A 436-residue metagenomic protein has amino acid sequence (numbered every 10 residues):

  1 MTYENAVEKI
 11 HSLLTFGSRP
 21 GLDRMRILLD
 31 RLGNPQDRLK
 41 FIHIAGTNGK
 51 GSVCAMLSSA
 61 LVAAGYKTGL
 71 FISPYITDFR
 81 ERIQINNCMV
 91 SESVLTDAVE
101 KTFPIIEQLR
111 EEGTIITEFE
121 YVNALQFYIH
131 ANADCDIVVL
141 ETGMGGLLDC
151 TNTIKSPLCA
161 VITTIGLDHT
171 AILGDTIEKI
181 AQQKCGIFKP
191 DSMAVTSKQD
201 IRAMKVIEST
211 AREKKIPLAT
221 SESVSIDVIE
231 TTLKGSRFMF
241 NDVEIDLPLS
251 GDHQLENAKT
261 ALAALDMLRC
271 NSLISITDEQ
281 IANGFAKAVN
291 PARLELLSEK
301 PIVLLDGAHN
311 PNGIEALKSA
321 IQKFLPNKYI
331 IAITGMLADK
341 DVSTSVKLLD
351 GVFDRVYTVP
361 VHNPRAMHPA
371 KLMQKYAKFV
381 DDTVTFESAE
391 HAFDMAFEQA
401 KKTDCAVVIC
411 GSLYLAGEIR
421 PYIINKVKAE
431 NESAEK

Functional and structural regions predicted by a protein language model:
M1-G46, V53-Y66, F71, R110-T114: Short functional linear segments
L22, L29-D37, A63-K155: ATP-dependent carboxylate-amine ligase catalytic core
R38, I137-T142, L148-V161, I165-T170 (+2 more regions): Nucleotide phosphate-binding/pyrophosphate-handling subdomain across enzymes that bind or process nucleotide phosphates
F71-I72, S197-K198, T210-T232, P248-D252 (+6 more regions): Beta-strand->loop->alpha-helix junctions that form or flank phosphate-binding loops in nucleotide-handling enzymes
L109-E112, D134-E141, P157-E244, A258 (+1 more regions): Acidic, Mg2+-coordinating active-site environments of NTP-dependent enzymes
A133-D136, P326-N327, T403-C405: Short, high-confidence coil segments that cap the C-terminus of an alpha-helix and link into the following beta-strand
D200-A219, L233-K234, I302-V303, P311 (+1 more regions): C-terminal helical cap/extension that packs against the catalytic core of soluble nucleotide-cofactor enzymes
V361-R365, K428-K436: Short, flexible loop segments at boundaries between secondary-structure elements
